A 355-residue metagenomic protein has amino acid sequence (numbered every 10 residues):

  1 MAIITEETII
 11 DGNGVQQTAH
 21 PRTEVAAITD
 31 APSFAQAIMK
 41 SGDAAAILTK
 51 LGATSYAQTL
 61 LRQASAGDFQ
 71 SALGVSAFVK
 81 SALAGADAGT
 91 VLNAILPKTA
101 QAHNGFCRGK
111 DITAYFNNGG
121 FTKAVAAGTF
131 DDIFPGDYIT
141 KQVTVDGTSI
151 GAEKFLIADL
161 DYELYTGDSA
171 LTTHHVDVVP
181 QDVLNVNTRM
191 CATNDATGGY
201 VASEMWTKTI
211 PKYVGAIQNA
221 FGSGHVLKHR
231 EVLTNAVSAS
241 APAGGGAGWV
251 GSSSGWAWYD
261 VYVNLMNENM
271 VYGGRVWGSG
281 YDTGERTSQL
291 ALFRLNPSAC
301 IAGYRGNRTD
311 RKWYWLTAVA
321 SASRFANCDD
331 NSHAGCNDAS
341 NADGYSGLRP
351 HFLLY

Functional and structural regions predicted by a protein language model:
A2-A100: Fibrous stalk/shaft segments of extracellular and virion attachment machinery
L96-Y355: Collagenous Gly-X-Y triple-helix signature in extracellular proteins
